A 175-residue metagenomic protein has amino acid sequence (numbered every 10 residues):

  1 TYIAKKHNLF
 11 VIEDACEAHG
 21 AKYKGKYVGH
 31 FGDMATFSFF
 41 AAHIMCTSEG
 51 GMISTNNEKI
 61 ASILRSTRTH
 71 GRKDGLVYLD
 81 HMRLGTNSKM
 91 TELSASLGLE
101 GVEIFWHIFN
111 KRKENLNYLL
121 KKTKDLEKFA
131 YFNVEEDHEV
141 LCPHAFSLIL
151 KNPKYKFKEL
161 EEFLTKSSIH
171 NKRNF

Functional and structural regions predicted by a protein language model:
T1-F10, G20-Y23: Active-site core of PLP-dependent enzymes with the aminotransferase class I/II
A4, V11-I12, F39, G51: Hydrophobic packing within well-folded, soluble alpha/beta domains
V11-E13, F37, T55, R173: Hydrophobic residues in well-ordered beta-strands that form the structural core
E13-T47, L76-H81: Conserved active-site segment immediately N-terminal to the catalytic lysine that forms the internal aldimine
K22, E58-F175: PLP-dependent aminotransferase class I/II
H30-T69, E92: Active-site PLP attachment segment
